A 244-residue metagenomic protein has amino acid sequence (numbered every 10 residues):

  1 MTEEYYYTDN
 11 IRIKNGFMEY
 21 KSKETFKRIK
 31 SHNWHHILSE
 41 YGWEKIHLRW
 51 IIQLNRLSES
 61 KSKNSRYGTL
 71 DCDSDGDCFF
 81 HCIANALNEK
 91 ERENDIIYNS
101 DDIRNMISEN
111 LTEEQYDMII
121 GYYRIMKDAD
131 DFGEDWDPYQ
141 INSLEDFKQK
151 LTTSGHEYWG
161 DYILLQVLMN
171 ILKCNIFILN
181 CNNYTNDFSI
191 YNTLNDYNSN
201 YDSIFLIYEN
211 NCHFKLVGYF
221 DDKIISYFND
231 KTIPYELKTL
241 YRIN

Functional and structural regions predicted by a protein language model:
M1-C72, N88, D221-D222, N229-D230 (+1 more regions): Non-catalytic, low-structured ubiquitin/UBL-interacting segments
M1-E3, I13-G16, S22, I37 (+13 more regions): A general marker of short, structured functional hotspots
I37-F188: Papain-like cysteine protease catalytic cores
K148-N244: Deubiquitinase catalytic domains
